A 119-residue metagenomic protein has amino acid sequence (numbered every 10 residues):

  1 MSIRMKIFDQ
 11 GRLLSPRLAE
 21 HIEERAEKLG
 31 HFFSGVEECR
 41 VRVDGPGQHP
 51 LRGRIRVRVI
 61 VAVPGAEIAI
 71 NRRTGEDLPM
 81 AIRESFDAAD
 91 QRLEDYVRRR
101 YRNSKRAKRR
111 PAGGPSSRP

Functional and structural regions predicted by a protein language model:
M1-P119: N-terminal, polar/charged subdomain of small-to-medium soluble alpha/beta proteins
